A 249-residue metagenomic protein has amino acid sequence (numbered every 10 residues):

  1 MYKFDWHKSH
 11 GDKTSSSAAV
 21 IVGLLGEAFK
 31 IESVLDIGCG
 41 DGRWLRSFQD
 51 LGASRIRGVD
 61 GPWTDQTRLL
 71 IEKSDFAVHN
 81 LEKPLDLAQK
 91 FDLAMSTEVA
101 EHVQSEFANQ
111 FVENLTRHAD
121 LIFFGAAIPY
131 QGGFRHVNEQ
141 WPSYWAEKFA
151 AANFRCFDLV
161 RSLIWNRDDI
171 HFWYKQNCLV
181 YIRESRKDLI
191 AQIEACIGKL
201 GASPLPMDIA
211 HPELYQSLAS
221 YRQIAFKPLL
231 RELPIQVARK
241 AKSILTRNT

Functional and structural regions predicted by a protein language model:
M1-M95, E106-T116, G132, N138-Y144 (+2 more regions): Conserved N-terminal segment of class I S-adenosyl-L-methionine
V99: Hydrophobic adenine-recognition pocket in adenosine-nucleotide-binding enzymes
H102-V103: A short His-aromatic
A119-P129: Conserved beta-strand signature within the Rossmann-like core of class I S-adenosyl-L-methionine
